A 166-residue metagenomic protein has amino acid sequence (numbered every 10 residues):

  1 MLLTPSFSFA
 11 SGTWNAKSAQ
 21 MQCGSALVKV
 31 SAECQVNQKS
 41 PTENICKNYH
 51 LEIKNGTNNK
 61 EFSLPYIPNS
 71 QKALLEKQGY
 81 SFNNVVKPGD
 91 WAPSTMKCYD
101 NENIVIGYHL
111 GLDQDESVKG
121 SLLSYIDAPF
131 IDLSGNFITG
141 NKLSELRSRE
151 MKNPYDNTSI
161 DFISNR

Functional and structural regions predicted by a protein language model:
P5-S6: N-terminal signal peptide c-region/cleavage motif recognized by signal peptidases
F9-R166: Exposed acidic/polar residues on beta-strands and adjacent loops within beta-sheet cores, strongest in beta-propeller
